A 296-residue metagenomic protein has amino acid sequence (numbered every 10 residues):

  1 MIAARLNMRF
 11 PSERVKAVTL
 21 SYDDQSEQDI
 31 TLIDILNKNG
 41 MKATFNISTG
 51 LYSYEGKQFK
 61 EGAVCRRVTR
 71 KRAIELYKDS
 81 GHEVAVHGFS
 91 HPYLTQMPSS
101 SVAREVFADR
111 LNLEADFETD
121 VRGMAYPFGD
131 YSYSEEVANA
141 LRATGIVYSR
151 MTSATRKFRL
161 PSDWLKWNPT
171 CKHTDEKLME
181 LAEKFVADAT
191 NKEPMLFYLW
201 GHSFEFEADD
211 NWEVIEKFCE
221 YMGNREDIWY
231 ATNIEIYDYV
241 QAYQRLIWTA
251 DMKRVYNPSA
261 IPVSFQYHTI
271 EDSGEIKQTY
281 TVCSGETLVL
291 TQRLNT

Functional and structural regions predicted by a protein language model:
M1-Q28: Boundary/entry segment of secreted carbohydrate-active catalytic domains
I2-S12, E114, Y148-R159, E183-V186 (+2 more regions): C-terminal domain-boundary segment and adjacent tail
N7, T31-I35, E136-A140, V214-F218: A short acidic, amphipathic alpha-helical/loop segment
Y22-Q25, G88, S203, N233: Active-site metal-binding loops of divalent metal-dependent hydrolases
S26, K172-A189: A Trp-anchored, charged/polar loop motif used as the substrate-binding/catalytic surface of acyl/ester-handling
N37-V137, A143-V147, T152-C171, M195-S203: Metal-dependent polysaccharide deacetylase catalytic core of the NodB/CE4 family, i.e., the active-site-bearing domain
R66-K71, V106, L178-K184, W212-F218: Well-ordered, non-membrane alpha-helical segments in soluble/globular domains
I276-T296: Intrinsically disordered, low-complexity Pro/Gly/Ser/Thr-rich segments with frequent PxxP/GP/PP motifs and embedded
